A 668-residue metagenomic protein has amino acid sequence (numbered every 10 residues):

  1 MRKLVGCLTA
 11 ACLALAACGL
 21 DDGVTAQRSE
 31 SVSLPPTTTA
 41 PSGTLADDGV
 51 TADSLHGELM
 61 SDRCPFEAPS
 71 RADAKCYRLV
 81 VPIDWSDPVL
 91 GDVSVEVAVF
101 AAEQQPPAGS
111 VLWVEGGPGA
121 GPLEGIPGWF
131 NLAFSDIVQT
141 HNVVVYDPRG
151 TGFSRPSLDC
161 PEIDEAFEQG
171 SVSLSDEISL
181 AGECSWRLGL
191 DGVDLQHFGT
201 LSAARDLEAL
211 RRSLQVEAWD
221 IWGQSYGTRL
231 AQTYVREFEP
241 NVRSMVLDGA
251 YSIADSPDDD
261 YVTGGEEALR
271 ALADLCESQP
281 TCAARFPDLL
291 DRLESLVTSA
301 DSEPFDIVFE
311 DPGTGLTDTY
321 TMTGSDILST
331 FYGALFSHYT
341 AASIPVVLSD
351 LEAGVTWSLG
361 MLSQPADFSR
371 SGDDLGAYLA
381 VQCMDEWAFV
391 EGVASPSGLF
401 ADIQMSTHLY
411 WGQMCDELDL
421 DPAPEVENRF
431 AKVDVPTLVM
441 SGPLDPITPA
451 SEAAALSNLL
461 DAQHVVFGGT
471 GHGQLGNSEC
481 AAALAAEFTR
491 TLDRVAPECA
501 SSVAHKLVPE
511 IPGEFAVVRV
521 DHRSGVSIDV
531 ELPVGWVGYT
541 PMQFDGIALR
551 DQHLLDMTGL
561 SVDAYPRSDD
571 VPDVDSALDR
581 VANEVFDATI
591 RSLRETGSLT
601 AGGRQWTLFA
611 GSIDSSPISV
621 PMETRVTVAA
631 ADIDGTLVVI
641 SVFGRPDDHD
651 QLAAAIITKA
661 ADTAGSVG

Functional and structural regions predicted by a protein language model:
A14-A17: C-terminal motif of bacterial Sec signal peptides marking the signal peptidase cleavage site
G19-S171, L290-L296, T314, L420-A423 (+4 more regions): Catalytic-loop region of hydrolases
C160, D164-Q169, A231-L296, S349-T356 (+1 more regions): A catalytic-pocket lid/entrance helix-loop region that shapes and gates access to the active site across common
L293-V435, A462, R494, V508: Alpha/beta-hydrolase fold active-site neighborhood
Y410, S524-S576: Secretory pathway targeting signatures of secreted, lumenal, and periplasmic proteins
P446-S451: Conserved alpha/beta-hydrolase "acid-adjacent" motif
W536-V537, T636-G668: Surface-exposed amphipathic alpha-helical segments
D579-A631: Signature of long, low-cysteine stretches enriched in small and polar/charged residues
